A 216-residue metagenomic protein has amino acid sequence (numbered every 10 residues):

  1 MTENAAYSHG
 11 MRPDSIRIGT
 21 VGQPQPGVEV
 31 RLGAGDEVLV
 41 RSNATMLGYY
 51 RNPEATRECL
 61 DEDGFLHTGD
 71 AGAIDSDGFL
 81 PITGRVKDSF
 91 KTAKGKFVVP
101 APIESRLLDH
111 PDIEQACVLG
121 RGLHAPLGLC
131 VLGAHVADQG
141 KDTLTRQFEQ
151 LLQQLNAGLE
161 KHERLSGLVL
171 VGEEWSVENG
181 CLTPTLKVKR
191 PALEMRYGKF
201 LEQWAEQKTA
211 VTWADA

Functional and structural regions predicted by a protein language model:
M1-G19, N52-A55, A134: Active-site loops of AMP-binding adenylate-forming
M1-N4, N43, Y49-Y50, G128: Adenylate-forming
E3, R85, R121-A125, E163-L165: Short Gly/Ser/Thr- and Asp/Glu-enriched loop/turn motifs at secondary-structure junctions
P24-T92, D109, A214: Conserved ATP-binding/catalytic segment of the ANL
E37, V131-L159, G172: Alpha-helical "lid/cap" subdomains adjacent to substrate-binding clefts that gate access and reposition the ligand
T45, F79-L108, V136-D142, K161-E163 (+2 more regions): Adenylate-forming
A71, D109-H135: C-terminal boundary motif of the adenylate-forming
Q115-C117, Q154-A216: Conserved C-terminal "lid"/linker of ANL adenylate-forming enzymes
